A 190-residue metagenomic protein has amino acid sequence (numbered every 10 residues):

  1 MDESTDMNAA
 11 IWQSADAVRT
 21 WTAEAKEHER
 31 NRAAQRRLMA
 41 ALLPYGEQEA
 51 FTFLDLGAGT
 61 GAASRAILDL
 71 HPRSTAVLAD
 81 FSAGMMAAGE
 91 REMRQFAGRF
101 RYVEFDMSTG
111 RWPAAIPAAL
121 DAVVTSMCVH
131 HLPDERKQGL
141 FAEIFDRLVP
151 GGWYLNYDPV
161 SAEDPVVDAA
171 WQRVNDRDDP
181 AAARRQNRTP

Functional and structural regions predicted by a protein language model:
D2-E47: Conserved class I S-adenosyl-L-methionine
A50-F51: Nucleotide donor/acceptor-binding cores
L54, T60-G110: Class I SAM-dependent methyltransferase SAM/SAH-binding core
T109-P117: Short conserved loop adjoining the S-adenosyl-L-methionine
V124: A conserved beta-strand element that flanks and buttresses the S-adenosyl-L-methionine
M127-C128: Short catalytic micro-motifs in class I SAM-dependent methyltransferases
Q138-P150: A short glycine-rich, Lys/Arg-flanked "PGG" loop and its adjoining helix->strand segment in the class I
Y157-P190: C-terminal alpha-helical "lid/dimerization" subdomain adjacent to the S-adenosyl-L-methionine
